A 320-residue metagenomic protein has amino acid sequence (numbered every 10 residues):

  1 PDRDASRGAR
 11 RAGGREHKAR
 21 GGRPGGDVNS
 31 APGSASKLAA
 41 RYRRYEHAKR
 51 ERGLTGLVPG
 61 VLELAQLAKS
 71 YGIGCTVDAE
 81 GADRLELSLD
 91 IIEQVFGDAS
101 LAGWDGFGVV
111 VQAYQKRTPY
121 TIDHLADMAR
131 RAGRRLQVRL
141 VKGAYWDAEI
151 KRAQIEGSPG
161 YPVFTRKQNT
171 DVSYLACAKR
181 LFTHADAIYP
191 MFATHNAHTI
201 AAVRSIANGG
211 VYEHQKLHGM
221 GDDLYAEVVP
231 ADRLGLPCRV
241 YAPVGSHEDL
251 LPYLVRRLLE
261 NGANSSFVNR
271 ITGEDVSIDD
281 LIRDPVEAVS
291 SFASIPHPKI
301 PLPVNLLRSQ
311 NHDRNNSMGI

Functional and structural regions predicted by a protein language model:
P1-H312: Positively charged, amphipathic and often flexible ligand-engagement surfaces
D313-S317: Alpha-helical bundle segments enriched in helix-capping/polar residues
